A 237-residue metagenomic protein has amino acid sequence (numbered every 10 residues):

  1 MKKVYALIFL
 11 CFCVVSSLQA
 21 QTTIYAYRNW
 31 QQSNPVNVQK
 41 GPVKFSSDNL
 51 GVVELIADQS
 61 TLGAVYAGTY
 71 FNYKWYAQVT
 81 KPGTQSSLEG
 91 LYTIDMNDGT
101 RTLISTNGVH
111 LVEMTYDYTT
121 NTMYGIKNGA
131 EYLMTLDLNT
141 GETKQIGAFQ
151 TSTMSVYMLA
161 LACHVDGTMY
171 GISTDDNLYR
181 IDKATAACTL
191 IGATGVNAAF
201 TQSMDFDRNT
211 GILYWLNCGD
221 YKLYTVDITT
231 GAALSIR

Functional and structural regions predicted by a protein language model:
M1-T23: Bacterial Sec-dependent N-terminal signal peptides
A20-A57, G68: An edge-strand/N-cap motif at the start of beta-rich repeat modules
T23-N29, K74-Q78, T122-I126, T168-G171 (+2 more regions): Conserved beta-propeller blade signature
W30-N37, K81-S86, G129-Y132, D176-N177 (+1 more regions): Short glycine/acidic-enriched loop and turn motifs that connect beta-strands
P42-K44, T93, L133-T135, L178-R180 (+1 more regions): Conserved blade-register residue in beta-propeller folds
S46-L50, I94-G99, D137-G141, D182-T185 (+1 more regions): Short loop/turn segments that connect beta-strands within beta-propeller blades
L50-S60, G99-T106, E142-T153, A187-G195 (+1 more regions): A short beta-strand motif characteristic of beta-propeller blades
T61-N72, G108-T119, M154-H164, A198-R208: Repeated scaffold domains used in trafficking and secretory/extracellular systems, primarily beta-propellers
